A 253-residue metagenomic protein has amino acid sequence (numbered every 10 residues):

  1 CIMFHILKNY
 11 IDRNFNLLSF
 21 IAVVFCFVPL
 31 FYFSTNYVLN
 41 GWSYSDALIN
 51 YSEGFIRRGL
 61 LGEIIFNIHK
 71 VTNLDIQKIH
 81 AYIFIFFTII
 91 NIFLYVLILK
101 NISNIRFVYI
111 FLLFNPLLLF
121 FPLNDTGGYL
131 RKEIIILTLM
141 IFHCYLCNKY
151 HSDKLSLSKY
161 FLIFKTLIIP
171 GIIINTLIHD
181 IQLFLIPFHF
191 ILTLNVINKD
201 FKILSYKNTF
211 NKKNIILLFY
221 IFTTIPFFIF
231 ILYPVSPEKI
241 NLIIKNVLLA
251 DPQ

Functional and structural regions predicted by a protein language model:
F27-Y37, N211-Q253: Membrane-lumen/periplasm interface segments of specific transmembrane helices in polyprenyl phosphate-linked
S52-F86: Short hydrophobic/aromatic helix or loop-helix immediately within or flanking a transmembrane segment in polytopic
G59, I110-T138: Aromatic- and kink-enriched transmembrane "portal" helix at the membrane-lumen/periplasm boundary that abuts
Y82-I105, F142-L146: Transmembrane-helix motifs of polytopic, lipid-linked glycan transferases
V96-L119, K159: Transmembrane-helix signature of polytopic, membrane-embedded enzymes that assemble or transfer cell-envelope glycans
I134-K154, F164, F188, N195: Specific aromatic-rich, kink-prone transmembrane helix
L162-D180, L185-P187, I191: Membrane-interface alpha helices of multi-pass inner-membrane proteins
I186-I221: Perimembrane helix-loop-helix junctions
